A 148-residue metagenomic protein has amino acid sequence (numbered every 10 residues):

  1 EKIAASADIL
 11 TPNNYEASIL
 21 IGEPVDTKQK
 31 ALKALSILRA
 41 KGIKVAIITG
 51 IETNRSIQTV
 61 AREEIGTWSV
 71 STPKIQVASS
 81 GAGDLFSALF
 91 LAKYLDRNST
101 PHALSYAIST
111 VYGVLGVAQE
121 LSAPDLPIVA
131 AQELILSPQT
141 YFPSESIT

Functional and structural regions predicted by a protein language model:
E1-T67, V77, N98-P101: Conserved phosphate/ATP/ADP-binding segment of small-molecule kinases
I21, Y94-L95, L115: Hydrophobic residues in alpha-helical segments
G42, G50-I51, G81-G83, R97 (+1 more regions): Glycine-centered flexibility sites
R55-Q58, A78-S79, G113-E120: Short active-site-adjacent structural elements
V70: Hydrophobic residues at beta-strand termini and immediately following loops that shape nucleotide-binding pockets
P73-K74: Active-site segments that bind and position negatively charged phosphate/pyrophosphate groups
V77-T100, L104-Y106: Short, small-residue alpha-helix embedded
P101-T148: Charged C-terminal helix
